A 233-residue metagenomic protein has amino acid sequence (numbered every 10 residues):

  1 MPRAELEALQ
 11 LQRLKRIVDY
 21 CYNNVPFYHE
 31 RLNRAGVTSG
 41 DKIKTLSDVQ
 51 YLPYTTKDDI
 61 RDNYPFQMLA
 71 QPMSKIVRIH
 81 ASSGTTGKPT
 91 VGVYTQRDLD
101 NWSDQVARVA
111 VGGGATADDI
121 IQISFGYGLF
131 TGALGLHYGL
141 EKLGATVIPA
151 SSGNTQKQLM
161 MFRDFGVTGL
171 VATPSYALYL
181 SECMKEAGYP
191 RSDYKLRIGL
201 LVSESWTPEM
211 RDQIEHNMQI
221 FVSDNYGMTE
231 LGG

Functional and structural regions predicted by a protein language model:
M1-A81, G87-D104, V111-G112: Nucleotide 5′-phosphate-binding alpha/beta core
K15-V18, A145-V147, G166-G169, L196-G199: Short active-site oxyanion
C21, S82, I121, L170 (+1 more regions): Residue-level signal for inorganic ion chemistry
T95-V109, I120-Y179: AMP-binding/adenylate-forming
G114, M184-S192: Phosphate/pyrophosphate-binding loops at sites that engage ATP/ADP/AMP, CoA/4′-phosphopantetheine, polyphosphate
A115-D119: Short helix-loop-beta connector
R191-G233: Gly/Ser/Thr-rich phosphate-binding loop
